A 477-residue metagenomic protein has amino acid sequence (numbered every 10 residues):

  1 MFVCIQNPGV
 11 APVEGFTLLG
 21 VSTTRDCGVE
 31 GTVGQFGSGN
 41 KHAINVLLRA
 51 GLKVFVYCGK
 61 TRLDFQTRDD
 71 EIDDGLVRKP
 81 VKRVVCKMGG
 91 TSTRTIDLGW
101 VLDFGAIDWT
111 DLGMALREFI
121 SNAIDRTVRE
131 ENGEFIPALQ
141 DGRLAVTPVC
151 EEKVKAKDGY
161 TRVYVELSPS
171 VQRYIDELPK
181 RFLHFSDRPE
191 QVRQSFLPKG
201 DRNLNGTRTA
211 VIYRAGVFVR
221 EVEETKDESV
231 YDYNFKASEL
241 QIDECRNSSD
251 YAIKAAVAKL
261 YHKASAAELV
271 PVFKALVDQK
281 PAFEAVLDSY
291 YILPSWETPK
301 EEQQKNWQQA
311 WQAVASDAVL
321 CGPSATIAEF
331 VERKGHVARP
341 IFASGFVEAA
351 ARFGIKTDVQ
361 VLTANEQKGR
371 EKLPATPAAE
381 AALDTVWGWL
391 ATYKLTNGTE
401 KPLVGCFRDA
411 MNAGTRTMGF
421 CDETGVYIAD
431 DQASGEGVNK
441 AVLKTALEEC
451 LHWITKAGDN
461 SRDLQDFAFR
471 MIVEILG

Functional and structural regions predicted by a protein language model:
M1-K180, W387, S461, A468-G477: GHKL (Bergerat-fold) ATPase N-terminal catalytic module, capturing the glycine-rich phosphate-binding loop and acidic
Q6, F36, C321-P323, I428-D430: Short His-Asn-centered micro-motif
V13-G15, D243-C245, F330, G435-K440: Active-site-adjacent loop/helix micro-motif of nuclease/hydrolase catalytic cores
R25, C450-I454: Surface-exposed, Lys/Arg-rich phosphate-binding patches that contact polyanionic backbones
V77-S92, A145-K334, A338, K368-C421 (+1 more regions): GHKL/Histidine-kinase-like ATPase module
T93-G105, K401, G405-L443, W453-A457 (+1 more regions): Active-site scaffold of zinc-dependent metalloenzymes
L112-S121, V438-L451: Short alpha-helix carrying the canonical HExxH Zn2+-binding catalytic motif
G345, A350-Q367: Acidic, serine/threonine- and proline/glycine-rich low-complexity repeats
